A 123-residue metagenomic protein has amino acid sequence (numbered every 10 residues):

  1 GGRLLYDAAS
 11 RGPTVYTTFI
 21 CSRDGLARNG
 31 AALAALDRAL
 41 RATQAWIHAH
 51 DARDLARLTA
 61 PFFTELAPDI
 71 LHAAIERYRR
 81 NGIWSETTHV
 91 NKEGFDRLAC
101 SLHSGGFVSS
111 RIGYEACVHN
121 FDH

Functional and structural regions predicted by a protein language model:
G1-A8: Ligand-binding "clamshell"
L4, S109-S110: Residue-level detector of short coil/turn "hinge" positions at structural boundaries
D7, H89, I112-G113: Residue-level detector of family-conserved "landmark" positions at structurally sensitive sites
A8-V15: A structural motif
Y16-A32: A bilobed periplasmic-binding-protein/Venus flytrap-type ligand-binding module shared by bacterial periplasmic
A27-S109: Secondary-structure end/capping motifs
S110-H123: Hinge/cleft segment of the Venus flytrap/periplasmic-binding protein
